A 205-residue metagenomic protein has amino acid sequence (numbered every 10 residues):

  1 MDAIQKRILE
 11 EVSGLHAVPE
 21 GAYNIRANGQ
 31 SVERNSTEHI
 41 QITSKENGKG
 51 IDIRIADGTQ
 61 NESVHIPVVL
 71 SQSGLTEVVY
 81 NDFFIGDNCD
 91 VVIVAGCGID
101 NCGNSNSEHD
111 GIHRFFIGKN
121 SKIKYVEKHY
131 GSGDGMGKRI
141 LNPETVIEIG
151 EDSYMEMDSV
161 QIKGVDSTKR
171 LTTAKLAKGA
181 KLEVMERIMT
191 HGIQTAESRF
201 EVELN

Functional and structural regions predicted by a protein language model:
M1-A27: C-terminal functional modules
N24-A27, E33-N205: Conserved beta-strand/loop scaffold segments within soluble protein domains that form the structured core and edges
